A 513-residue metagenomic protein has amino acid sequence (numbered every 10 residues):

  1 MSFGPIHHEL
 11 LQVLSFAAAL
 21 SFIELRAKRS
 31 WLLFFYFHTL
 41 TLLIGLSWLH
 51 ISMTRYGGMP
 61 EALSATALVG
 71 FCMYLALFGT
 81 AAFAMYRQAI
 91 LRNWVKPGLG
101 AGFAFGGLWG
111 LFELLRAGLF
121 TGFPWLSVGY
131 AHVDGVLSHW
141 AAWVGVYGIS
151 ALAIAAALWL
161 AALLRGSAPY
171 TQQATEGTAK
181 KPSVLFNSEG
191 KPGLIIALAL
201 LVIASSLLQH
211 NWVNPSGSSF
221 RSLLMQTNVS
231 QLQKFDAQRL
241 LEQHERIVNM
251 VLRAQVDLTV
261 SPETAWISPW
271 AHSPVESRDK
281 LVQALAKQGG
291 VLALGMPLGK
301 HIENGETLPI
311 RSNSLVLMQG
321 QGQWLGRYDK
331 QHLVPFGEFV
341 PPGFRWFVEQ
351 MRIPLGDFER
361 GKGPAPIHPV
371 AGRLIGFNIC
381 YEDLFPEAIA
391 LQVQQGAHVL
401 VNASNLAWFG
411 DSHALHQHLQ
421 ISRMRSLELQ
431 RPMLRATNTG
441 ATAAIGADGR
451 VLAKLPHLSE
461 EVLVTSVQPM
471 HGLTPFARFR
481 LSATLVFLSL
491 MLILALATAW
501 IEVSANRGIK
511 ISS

Functional and structural regions predicted by a protein language model:
M1-Y170, N187-N211, D411, T437-I445 (+3 more regions): Membrane-embedded alpha-helical bundles of multi-pass enzymes that act on lipidic or dolichyl-linked glycan substrates
G166, Q173-A174, G508: Positively charged, low-complexity intrinsically disordered regions
T171, T175-E176, V184-F186: Short, low-complexity, intrinsically disordered N-terminal modules that encode targeting/processing signals
G177, G190-G193, G508: Residue-identity detector for glycine
V184, I509-I511: Short hydrophobic transmembrane-like helices used for membrane targeting/insertion
Q209-A483: Soluble catalytic domains of enzymes that build or remodel membrane lipids, polysaccharides, and related
